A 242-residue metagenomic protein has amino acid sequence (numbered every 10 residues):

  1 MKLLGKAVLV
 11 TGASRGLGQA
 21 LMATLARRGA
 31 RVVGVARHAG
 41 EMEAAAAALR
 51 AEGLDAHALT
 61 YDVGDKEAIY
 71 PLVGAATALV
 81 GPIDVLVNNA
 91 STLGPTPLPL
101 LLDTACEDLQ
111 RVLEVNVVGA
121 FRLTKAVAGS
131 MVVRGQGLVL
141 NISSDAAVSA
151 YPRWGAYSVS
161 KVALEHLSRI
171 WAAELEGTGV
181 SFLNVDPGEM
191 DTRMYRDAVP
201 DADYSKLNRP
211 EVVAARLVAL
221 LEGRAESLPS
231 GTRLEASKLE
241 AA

Functional and structural regions predicted by a protein language model:
A7, G12-R15: Conserved glycine-rich cofactor-binding loop
R28-A44: Conserved glycine-rich Rossmann-like NAD(P)H-binding loop of the short-chain dehydrogenase/reductase
G40, T60-P71, C106: The beta1-alpha1 cofactor-binding region of Rossmann-like NAD(H)/NADP(H)-dependent oxidoreductases
P97-L101, A105-Q110: Substrate-binding pocket helix/loop in short-chain dehydrogenase/reductase
T124, S160: Active-site helix of classical SDR
S144: Residue(s) in the substrate-gating loop at a strand-loop-helix junction that position the organic substrate next
G177-V180, N184-V185, T192, D201-A242: C-terminal helical subdomain
